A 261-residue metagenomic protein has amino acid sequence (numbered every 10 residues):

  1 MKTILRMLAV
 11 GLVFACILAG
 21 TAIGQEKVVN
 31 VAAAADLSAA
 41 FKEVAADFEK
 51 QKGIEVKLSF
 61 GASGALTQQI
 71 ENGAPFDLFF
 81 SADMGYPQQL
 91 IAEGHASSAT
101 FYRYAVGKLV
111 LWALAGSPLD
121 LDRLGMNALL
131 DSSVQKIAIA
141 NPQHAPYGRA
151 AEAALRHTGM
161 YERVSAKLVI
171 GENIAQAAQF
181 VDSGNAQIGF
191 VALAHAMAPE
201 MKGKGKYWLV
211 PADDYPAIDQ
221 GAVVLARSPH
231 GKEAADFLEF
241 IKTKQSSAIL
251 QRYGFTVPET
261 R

Functional and structural regions predicted by a protein language model:
M1-R6: Positively charged n-region of N-terminal signal peptides that target proteins for export
L8-A19: Bacterial N-terminal signal peptides
I23-G64, Q68-A74, S81-M84, Q88-E93 (+2 more regions): Exported/periplasmic ABC-transporter solute-binding proteins
A96-S97: Alpha-helical scaffolding within the catalytic cores of extracellular/periplasmic polymer-degrading hydrolases
